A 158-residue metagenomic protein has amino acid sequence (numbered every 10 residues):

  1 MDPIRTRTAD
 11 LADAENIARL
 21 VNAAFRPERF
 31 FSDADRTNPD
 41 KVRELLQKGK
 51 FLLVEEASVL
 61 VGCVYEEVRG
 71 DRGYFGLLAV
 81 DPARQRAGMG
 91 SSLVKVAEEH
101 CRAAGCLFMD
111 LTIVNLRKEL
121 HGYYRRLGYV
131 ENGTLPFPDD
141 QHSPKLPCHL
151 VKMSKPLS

Functional and structural regions predicted by a protein language model:
M1-I4: Short, low-complexity, intrinsically disordered N-terminal peptides in bacterial proteins
L11-A14, A18-A83, V94-V96, H100 (+2 more regions): Acetyl-CoA-dependent GNAT
R43, F51-L52, L107-H121, R125-V130 (+1 more regions): C-terminal "cap" of GNAT-fold acetyltransferases
V59, D81-K95, R102-A104, N115-H121 (+1 more regions): Conserved glycine-rich acetyl-CoA-binding loop
G73, A87, V151: Glycine-centered loop/turn positions within well-structured domains that cap or flank conserved ligand/cofactor-binding
